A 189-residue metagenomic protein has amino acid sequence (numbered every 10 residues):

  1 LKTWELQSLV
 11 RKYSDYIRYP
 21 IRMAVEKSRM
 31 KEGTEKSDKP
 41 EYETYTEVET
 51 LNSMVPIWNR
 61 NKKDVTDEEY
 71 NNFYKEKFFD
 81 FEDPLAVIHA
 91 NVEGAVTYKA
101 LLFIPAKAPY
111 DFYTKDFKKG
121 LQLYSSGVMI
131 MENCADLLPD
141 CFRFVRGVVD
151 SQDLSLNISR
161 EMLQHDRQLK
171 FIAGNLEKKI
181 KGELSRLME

Functional and structural regions predicted by a protein language model:
L1-E189: Long, intrinsically disordered, charge-dense linkers/tails
